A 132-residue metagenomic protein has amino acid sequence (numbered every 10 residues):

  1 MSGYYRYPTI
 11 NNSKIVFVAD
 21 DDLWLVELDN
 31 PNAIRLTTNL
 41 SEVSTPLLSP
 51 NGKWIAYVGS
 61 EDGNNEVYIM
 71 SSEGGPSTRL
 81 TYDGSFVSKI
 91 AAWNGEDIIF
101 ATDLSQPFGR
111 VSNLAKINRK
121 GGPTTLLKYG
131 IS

Functional and structural regions predicted by a protein language model:
M1, T9, N32, K53 (+2 more regions): Residue-level detector of functional hotspots within protein domains
M1-L28, S44-P46: Beta-strand-rich domains and repeat architectures in extracellular enzymes and scaffolds, especially beta-propellers
Y7-N12, T45-W54, K89-I98: Blade-terminus and WD-like Trp-Asp/Gly-His loop motifs, strongest in beta-propeller folds
N11, N32, N51, P76 (+1 more regions): Cysteine-rich, disulfide-stabilized extracellular repeat modules
V18-W24, T38-V43, A56-Y68, P76 (+4 more regions): A flexible loop/linker signature enriched in serine peptidases of the S9 family
